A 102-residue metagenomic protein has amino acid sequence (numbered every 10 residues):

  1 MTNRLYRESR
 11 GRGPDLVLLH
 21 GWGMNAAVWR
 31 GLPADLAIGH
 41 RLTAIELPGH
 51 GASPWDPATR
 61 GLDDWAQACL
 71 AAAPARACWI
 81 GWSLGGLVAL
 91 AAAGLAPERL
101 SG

Functional and structural regions predicted by a protein language model:
M1-L16, A34-R41, A71-R76: Alpha/beta-hydrolase fold catalytic core
G13, G21-M24, S83: Active-site glycine-rich loops that stabilize anionic/oxyanionic intermediates across multiple enzyme folds
L18-G21, A44: Structural cue for short, hydrophobic secondary-structure segments
H20, H40, H50: Histidine-centered active-site/metal-ligand motif
W22-P33: The serine-hydrolase catalytic nucleophile loop
M24-N25, H50-S53, L87: Active-site loop signature of alpha/beta-hydrolase-fold enzymes
G31-A34, T43-I80, G94: Active-site loop/oxyanion-hole signature of alpha/beta-hydrolase fold enzymes
R76-G102: Conserved hydrolase catalytic core segment
